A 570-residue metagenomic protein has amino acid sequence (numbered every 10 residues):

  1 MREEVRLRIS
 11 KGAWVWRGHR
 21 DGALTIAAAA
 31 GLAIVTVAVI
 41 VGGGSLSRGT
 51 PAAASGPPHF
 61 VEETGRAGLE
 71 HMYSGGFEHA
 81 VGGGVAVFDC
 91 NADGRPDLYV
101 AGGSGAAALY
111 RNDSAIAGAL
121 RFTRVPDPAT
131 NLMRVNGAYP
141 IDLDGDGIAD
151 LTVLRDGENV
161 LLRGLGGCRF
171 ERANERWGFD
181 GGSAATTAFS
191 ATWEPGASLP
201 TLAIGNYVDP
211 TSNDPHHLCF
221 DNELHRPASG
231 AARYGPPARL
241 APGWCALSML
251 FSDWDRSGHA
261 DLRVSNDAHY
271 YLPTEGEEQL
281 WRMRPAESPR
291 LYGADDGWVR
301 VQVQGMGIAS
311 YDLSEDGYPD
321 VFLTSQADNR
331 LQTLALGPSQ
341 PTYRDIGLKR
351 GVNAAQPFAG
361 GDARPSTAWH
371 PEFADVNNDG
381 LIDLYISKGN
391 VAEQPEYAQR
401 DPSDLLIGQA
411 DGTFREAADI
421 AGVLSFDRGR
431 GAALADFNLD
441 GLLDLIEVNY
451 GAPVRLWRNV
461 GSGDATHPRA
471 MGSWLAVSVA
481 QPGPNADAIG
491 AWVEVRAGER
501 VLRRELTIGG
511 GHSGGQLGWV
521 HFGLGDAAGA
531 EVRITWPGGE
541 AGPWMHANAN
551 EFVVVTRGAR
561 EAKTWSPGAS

Functional and structural regions predicted by a protein language model:
G12-A30: N-terminal Sec-pathway targeting helices
G42-G44, G56-H59, E63-A67, H71-Y73 (+4 more regions): Gly/Ser/Thr/Pro-enriched helix-cap/hinge segments flanking short amphipathic alpha-helices
G49-E63, A106-V125, E158-A173, D214-G235 (+4 more regions): Beta-propeller blade repeat segments, especially FG-GAP/WD-type strand-to-loop junctions in 6- to 7-bladed propeller
G56-F77, T123-M133, A173-A185, G235-C245 (+6 more regions): Short loop/turn motifs that recur once per blade in beta-propeller domains
T64-A101: Beta-strand-rich domains and repeat architectures in extracellular enzymes and scaffolds, especially beta-propellers
G82-A92, R111-N112, R134-A149, R163 (+7 more regions): Beta-propeller blade termini
R95-G102, I148-R155, P200-Y207, D261-D267 (+4 more regions): Hydrophobic beta-strand segments that make up the repeating blades of beta-propeller and related beta-repeat
E171-S310: Solenoidal tandem-repeat scaffolds enriched in leucines and small polar residues
